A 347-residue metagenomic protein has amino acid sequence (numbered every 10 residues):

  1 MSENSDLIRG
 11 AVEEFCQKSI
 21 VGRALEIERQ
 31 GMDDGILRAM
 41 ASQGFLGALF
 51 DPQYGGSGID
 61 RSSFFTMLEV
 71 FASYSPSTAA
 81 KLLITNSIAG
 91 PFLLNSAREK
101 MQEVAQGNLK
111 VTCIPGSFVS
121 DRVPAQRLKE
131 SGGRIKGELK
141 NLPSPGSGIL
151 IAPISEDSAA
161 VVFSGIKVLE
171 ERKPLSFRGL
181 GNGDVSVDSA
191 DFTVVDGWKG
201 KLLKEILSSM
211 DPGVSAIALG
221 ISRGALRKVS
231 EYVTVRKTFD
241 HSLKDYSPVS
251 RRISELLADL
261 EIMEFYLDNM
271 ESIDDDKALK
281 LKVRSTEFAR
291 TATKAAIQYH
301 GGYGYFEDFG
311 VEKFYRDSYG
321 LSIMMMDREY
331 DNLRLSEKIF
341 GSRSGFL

Functional and structural regions predicted by a protein language model:
M1-Y74, D211-L347: Alpha-helical interface subdomain recognition
I20, P76-E99: N-terminal glycine-rich flavin-associated loop
E28-R29, L83, V104, G116-F118: Short coil/turn segments at secondary-structure boundaries
A48-F50, L82-N86, T112-I114: Short beta-strands and strand-loop turn motifs
S63-M67, T85-A89, K100-M101, P124-Q126 (+1 more regions): Generic hydrophobic, aliphatic-rich segments that mediate packing or membrane embedding
L93-S96, Q102-Q106, A125-E130, A152-S155 (+3 more regions): Alpha-helix C-terminal capping segments
Q106-R227, F346-L347: FAD-binding core of flavoproteins
